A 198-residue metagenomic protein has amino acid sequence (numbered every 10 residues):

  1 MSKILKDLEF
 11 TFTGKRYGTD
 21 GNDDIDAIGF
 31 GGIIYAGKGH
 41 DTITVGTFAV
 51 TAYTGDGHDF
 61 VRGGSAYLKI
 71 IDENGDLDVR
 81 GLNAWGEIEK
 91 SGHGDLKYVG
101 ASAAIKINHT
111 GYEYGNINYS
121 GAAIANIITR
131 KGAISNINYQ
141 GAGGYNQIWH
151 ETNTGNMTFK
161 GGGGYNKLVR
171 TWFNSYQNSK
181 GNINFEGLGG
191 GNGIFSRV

Functional and structural regions predicted by a protein language model:
S2-F48: N-terminal segments that cap or nucleate solenoid repeat domains
K3-E9, Y114, W172, K180-N184 (+1 more regions): Intrinsic low-complexity/IDR segments
T13, N22, G31, H40 (+8 more regions): Short, well-ordered alpha-helix to beta-strand connector turns
G18, A27, A36-G37, V45 (+16 more regions): Glycine-centered beta-turn/loop sites at beta-strand termini
I33, A49-A52, A66-L68, G86 (+1 more regions): Extended low-polarity, hydrophobic cluster-rich segments
D59, L77, G86, I105 (+9 more regions): Conserved positions within tandem-repeat grammars
